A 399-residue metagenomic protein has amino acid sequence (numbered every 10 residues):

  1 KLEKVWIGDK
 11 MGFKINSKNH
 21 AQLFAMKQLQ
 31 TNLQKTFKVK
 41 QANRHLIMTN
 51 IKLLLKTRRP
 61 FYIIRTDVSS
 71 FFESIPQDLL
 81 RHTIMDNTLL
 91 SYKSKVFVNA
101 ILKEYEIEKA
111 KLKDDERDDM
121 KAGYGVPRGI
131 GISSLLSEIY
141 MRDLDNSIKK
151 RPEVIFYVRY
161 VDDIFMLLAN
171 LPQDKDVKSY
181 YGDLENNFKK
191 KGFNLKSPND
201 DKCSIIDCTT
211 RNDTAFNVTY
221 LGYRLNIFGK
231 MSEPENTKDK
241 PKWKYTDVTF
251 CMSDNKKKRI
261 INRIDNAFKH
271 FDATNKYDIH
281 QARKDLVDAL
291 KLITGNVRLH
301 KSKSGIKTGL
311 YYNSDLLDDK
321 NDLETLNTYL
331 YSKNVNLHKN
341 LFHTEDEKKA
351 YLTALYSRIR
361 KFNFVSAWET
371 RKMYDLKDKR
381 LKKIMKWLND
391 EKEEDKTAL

Functional and structural regions predicted by a protein language model:
L2-K4: Extended amphipathic ligand-handling, pore-lining, and cofactor/metal-binding catalytic surfaces
W6-K40, K121-K150: Conserved pre-motif C helix in the palm subdomain of viral-like polymerases
I15, L23-K27, T31, V39-A42 (+4 more regions): Right-hand nucleic-acid polymerase module
L29-L33, F37, I84-T88, L144-I148 (+2 more regions): Hydrophobic, Leu/Ile/Phe/Ala-enriched alpha-helical segments that form helix-helix packing faces
T36-R44, Y92-K93: Short secondary-structure capping/junction motifs at helix and strand boundaries
Q41-L53, N99-E104: Short, glycine/charge-rich beta-strand/loop segments that flank catalytic centers and engage negatively charged groups
L55-V161, F165-G182, P198, C203-T209 (+1 more regions): Conserved polymerase palm-domain catalytic core
L171-L195, I227-F228, S232: Helical (often loop-to-helix) elements that flank the catalytic cores of nucleotide-handling enzymes
